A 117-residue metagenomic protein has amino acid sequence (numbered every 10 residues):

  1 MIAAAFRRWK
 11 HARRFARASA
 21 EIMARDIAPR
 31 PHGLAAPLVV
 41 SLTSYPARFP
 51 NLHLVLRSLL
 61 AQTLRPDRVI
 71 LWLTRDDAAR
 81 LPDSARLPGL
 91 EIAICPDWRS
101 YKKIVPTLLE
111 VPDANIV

Functional and structural regions predicted by a protein language model:
M1-R30, A35: Membrane-proximal basic amphipathic "stem/tether" segments
H32-A35, T63, L109-P112: Flexible, charged surface loops at secondary-structure boundaries
A36-S41, R68: Cell-envelope/extracellular polymer assembly enzymes that use nucleotide-activated donors
V39-A47, Q62: A conserved hydrophobic helix/loop-capping motif in glycosyltransferases and polysaccharide synthases
R48-F49, S100: Alpha-helix N-cap/loop-to-helix initiation residues
L52: Aromatic/hydrophobic pocket-lining residues that form the small-molecule binding cavity in soluble enzyme cores
V55-D67, A85: Short, acidic, metal-binding catalytic loop of nucleotide-sugar glycosyltransferases
W72-N115: Active-site-proximal specificity loops/subdomain of glycosyltransferases
